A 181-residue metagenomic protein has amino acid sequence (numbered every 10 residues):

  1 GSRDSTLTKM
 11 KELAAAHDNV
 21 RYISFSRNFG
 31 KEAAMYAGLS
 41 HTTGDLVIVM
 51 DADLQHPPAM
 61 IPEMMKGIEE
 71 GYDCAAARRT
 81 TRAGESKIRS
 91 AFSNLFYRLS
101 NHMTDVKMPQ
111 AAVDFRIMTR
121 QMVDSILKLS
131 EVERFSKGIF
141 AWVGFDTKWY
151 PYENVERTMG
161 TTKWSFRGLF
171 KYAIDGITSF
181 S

Functional and structural regions predicted by a protein language model:
G1-T8, L54-Q55: A conserved acidic beta->alpha catalytic loop
E12-L13, N19-R27, K31-H41, L46 (+2 more regions): Acceptor/aglycone-binding surface of glycosyltransferases and processive sugar-polymer synthases
R27, A52-L54, Y152: Short, conserved catalytic or interaction motifs in soluble domains
K137, W149-Y150: Beta-strand scaffold of nucleotide-dependent catalytic cores
F145-T147, E153: Histidine/lysine/aspartate-rich catalytic loop segments that bind and position anionic ligands
I174, T178-S181: Alpha-helical membrane-interface segments at transmembrane helix boundaries
